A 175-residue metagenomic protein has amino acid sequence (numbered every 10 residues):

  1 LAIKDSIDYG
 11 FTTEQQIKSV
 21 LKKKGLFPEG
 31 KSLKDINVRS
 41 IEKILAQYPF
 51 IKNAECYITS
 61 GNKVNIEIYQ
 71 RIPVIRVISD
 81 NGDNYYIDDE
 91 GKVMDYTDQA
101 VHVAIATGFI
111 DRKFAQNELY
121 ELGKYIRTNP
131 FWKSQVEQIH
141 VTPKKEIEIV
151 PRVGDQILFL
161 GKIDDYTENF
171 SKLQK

Functional and structural regions predicted by a protein language model:
L1-I3: Ser/Thr/Pro/Gly-rich low-complexity linker/stalk segments immediately outside membranes or between
D5-P49, D95-K124, G161-I163, S171: Periplasmic/extracytosolic POTRA-like scaffold domains at the N-termini of outer-membrane and outer-envelope
A46-N62: Short, well-structured beta-strand/strand-turn elements
N65-E67, E148: Beta-strand secondary-structure signal
E67-P143: Extracytoplasmic segments of membrane-associated envelope/inner-membrane machinery
E148-K175: C-terminal solvent-exposed extensions
